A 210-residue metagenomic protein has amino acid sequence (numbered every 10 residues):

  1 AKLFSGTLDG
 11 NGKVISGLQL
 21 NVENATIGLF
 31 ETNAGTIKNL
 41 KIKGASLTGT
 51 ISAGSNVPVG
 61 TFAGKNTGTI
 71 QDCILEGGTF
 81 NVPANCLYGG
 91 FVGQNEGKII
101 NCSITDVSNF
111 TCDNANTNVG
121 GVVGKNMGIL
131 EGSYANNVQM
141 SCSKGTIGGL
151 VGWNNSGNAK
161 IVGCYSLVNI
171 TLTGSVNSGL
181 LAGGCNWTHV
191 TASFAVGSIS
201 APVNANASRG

Functional and structural regions predicted by a protein language model:
A1-G210: Surface-exposed repetitive/solenoidal architectures
